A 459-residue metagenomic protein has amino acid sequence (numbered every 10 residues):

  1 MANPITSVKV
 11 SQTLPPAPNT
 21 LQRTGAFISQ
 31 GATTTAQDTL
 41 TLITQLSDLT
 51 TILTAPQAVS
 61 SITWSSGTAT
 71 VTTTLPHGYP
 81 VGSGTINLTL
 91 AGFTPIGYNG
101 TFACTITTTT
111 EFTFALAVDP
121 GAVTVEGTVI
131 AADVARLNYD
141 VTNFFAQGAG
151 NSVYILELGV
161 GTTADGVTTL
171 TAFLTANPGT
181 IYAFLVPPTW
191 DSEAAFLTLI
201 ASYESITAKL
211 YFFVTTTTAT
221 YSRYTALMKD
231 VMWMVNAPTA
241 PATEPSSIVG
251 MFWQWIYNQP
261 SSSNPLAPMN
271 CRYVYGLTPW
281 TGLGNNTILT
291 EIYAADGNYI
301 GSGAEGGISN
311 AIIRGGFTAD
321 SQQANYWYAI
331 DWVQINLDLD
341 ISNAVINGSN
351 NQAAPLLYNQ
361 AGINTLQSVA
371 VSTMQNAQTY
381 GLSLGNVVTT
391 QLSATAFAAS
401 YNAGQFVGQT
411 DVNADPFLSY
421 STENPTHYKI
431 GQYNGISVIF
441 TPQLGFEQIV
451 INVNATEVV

Functional and structural regions predicted by a protein language model:
M1-P56, A131-R223: Small-residue-rich
M1-T54, G316-V459: Structured, hydrophobic secondary-structure cores that serve as assembly/anchoring elements
S11, I28-Q30, T44, S65 (+7 more regions): A structural detector for beta-sheet-dominated domains
A26-S29, G127-T128, V249-W255: Glycine-centered structural positions embedded in regular secondary structure
A32-D38, G78-V81, D119-T124, W190-T198 (+3 more regions): Short, surface-exposed beta-strand/loop "edge" segments at domain boundaries and coil↔beta transitions
T41-T44, T169-P355, L366-V369, T373 (+1 more regions): A glycine- and small-residue-enriched flexible loop/hinge signal that marks low-structured segments
P56-G84, A91-V134: Small/polar beta-strand repeat architecture
F102, Y182, I436: Residue-level detector of short, conserved catalytic/binding motifs and their immediate flanks
